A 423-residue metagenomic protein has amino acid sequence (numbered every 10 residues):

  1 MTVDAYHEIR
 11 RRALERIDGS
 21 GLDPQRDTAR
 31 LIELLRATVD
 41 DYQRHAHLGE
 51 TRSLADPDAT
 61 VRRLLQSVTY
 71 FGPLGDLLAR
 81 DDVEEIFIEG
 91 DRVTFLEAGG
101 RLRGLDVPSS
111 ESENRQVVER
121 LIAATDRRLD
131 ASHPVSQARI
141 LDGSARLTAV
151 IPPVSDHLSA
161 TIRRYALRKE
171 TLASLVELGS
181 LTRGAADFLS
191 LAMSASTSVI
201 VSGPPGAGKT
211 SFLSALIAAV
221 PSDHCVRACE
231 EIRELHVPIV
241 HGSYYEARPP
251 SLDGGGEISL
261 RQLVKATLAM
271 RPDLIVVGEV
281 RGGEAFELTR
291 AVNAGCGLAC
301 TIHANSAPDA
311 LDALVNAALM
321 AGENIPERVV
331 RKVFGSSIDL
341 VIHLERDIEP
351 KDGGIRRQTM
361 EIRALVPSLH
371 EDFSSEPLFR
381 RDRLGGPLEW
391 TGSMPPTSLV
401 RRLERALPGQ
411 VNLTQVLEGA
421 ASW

Functional and structural regions predicted by a protein language model:
M1-D130, Q137-I140: N-terminal accessory targeting/assembly segments
A13, I86, A149, I275 (+2 more regions): Residue-level signature of catalytic and energy-coupling elements of molecular machines, predominantly ATP/GTP-dependent
R80, L96-A195: P-loop NTP-binding catalytic core
V199, A215-G335, E345: Switch/coupling sub-region of P-loop NTPases
P204-G206: The conserved Walker
K209: Conserved lysine of the Walker
E287-R290, V333-E361, P367: Helical/strand "switch-coupling" subdomains that flank nucleotide/phosphate-binding cores, especially in P-loop NTPases
K351-W423: NTP-binding/hydrolysis catalytic cores, primarily Walker-type P-loop NTPases
